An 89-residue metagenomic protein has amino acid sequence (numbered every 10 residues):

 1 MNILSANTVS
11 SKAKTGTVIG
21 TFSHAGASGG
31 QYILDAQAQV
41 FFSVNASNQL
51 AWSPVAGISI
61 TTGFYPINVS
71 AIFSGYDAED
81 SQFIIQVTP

Functional and structural regions predicted by a protein language model:
N2, N7-G16, T21-G26, D35-P89: Acidic, turn/loop-rich segments in luminal/extracellular domains of secretory-pathway and cell-surface proteins
G30-Y32: Short beta-strand elements bearing conserved aromatic residues within extracellular beta-rich modules
